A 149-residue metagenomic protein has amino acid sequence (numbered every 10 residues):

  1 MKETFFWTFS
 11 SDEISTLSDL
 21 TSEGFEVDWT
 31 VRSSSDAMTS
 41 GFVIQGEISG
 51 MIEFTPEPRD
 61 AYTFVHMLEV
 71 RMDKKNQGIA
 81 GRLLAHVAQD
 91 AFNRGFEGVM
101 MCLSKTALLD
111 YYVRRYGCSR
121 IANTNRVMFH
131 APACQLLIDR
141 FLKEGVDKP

Functional and structural regions predicted by a protein language model:
M1-K75, H86-M100, A107-D110, R114-P149: Non-catalytic substrate-recognition and accessory regions of acyl/acetyltransferase enzymes
Q77-G81: Glycine-rich phosphate-binding loop
R82, L103-S104: Residue-level recognition of alpha-helix initiation/capping sites
